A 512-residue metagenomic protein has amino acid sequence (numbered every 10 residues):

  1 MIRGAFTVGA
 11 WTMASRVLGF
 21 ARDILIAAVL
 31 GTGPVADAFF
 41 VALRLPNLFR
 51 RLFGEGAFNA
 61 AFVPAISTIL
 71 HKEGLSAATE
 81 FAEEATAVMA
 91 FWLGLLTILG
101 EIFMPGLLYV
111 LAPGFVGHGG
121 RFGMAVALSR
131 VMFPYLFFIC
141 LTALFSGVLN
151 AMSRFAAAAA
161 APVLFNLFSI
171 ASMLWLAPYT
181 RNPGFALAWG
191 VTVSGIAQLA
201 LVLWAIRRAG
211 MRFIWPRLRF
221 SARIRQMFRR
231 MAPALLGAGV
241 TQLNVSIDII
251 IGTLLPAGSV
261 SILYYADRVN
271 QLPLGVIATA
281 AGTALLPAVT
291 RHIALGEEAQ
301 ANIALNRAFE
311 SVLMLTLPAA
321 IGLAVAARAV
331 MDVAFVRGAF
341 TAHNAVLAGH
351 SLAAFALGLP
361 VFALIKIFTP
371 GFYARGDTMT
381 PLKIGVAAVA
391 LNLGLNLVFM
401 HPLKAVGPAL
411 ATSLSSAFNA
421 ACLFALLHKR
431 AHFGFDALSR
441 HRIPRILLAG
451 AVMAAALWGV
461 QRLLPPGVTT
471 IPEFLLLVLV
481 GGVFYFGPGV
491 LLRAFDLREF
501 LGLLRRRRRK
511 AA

Functional and structural regions predicted by a protein language model:
M1-A512: Membrane-embedded alpha-helical bundles of multi-pass transporters/translocases, especially carrier/permease families
